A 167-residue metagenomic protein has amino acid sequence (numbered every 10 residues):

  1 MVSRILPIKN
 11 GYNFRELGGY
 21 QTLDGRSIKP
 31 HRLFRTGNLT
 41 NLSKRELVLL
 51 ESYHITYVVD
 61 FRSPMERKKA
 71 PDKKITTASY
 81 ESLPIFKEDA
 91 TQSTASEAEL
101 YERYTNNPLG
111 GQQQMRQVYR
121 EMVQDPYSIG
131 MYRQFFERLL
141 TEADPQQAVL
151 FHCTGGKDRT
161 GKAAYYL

Functional and structural regions predicted by a protein language model:
M1-L150, A163-L167: Cys-dependent protein tyrosine phosphatase-like superfamily
G155, R159-T160: Ser/Thr-glycine-rich phosphate-binding loops at phosphate-binding pockets of nucleotides, nucleotide cofactors
